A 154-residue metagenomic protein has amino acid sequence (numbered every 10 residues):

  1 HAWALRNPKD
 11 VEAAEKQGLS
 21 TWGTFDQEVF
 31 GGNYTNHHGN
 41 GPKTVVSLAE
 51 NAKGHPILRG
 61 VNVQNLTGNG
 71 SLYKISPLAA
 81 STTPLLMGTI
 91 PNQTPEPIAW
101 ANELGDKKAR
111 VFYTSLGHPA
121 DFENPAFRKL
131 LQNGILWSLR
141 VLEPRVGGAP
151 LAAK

Functional and structural regions predicted by a protein language model:
H1-Q93, G147-K154: An acidic, glycine-rich "communication" segment
L5-N7, L66, S71-K74, W100-D106 (+2 more regions): Broad hydrophobic/π-residue packing in well-ordered secondary structure
P91-P97, E103-K154: Extracellular ligand-binding/catalytic regions of CAZymes and related secreted enzymes and adhesion modules
